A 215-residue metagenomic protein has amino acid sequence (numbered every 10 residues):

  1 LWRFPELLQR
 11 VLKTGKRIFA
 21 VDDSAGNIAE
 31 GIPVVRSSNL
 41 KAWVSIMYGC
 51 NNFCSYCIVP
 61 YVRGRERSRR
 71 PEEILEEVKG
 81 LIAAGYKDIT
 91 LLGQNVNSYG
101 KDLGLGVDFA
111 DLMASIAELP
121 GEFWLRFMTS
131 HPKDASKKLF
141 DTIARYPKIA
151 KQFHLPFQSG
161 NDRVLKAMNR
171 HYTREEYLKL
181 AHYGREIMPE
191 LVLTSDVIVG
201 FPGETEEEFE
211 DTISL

Functional and structural regions predicted by a protein language model:
L1-Y99, K138, F153, E175-E186 (+2 more regions): Proteins enriched for Cys/Gly/acidic motifs involved in redox and nucleic-acid/cofactor modification
A83-F209: Conserved SAM/AdoMet-binding glycine-rich loop
